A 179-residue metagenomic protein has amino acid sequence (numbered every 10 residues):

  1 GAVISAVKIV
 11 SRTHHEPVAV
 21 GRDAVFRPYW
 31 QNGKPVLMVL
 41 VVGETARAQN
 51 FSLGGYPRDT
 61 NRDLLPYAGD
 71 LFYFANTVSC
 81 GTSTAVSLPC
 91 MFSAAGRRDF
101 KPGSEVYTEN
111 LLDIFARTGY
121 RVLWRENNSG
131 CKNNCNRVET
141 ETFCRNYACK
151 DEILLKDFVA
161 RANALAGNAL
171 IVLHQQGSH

Functional and structural regions predicted by a protein language model:
G1-L40, T45-H179: Active-site-proximal alpha/beta segments of enzymes that process anionic O-linked groups
